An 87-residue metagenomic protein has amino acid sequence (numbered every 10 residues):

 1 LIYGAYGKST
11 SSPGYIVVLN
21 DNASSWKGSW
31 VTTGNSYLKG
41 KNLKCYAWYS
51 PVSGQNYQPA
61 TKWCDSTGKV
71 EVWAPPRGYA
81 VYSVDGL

Functional and structural regions predicted by a protein language model:
L1-L87: Carbohydrate-interacting/catalytic domains
